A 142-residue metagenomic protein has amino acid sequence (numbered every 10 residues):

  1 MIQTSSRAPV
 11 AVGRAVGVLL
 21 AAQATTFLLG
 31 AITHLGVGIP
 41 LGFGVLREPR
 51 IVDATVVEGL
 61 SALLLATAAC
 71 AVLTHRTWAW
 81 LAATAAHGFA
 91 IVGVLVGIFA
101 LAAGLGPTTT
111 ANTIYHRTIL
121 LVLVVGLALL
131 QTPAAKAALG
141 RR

Functional and structural regions predicted by a protein language model:
M1-R142: Topology signature of small-to-medium multi-pass alpha-helical membrane proteins
